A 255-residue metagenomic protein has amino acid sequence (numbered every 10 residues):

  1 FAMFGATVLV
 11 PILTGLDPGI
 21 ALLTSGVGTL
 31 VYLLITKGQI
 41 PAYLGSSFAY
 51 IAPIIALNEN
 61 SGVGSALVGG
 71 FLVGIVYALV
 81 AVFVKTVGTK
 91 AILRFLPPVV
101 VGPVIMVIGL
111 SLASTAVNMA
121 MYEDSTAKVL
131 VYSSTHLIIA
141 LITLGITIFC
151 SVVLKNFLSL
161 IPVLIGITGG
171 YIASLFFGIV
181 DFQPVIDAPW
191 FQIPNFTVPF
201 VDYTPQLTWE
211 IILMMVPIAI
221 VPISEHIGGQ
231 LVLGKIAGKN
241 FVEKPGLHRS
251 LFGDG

Functional and structural regions predicted by a protein language model:
F1-M3, Y132-L144, I161, T197-G229 (+1 more regions): Hydrophobic, membrane-embedded alpha-helices of multi-pass small-molecule transporters
F1-P41, A49-E59: N-terminal signal-anchor module of multipass membrane proteins
F4-G5, I20-L30, S47-I51, I75 (+4 more regions): Hydrophobic alpha-helical segments embedded in the membrane of multi-pass proteins
F4-V8, T143-C150, I161, I172 (+3 more regions): Juxtamembrane interface elements at the cytosolic ends of transmembrane helices in multi-pass membrane proteins
V8-T14, I51-N60, K90, S114 (+2 more regions): Generic transmembrane alpha-helix signature in multi-pass membrane proteins, especially transporters/channels
G15-L33, M214-G255: Membrane-embedded helical hairpins/re-entrant loop segments and their flanking transmembrane helices within multi-pass
L16-L23, G38-Y50, I92-V101, L158-I165: Short, non-helical or kinked segments that cap or interrupt transmembrane helices
E59-P184: Membrane-embedded alpha-helical modules
